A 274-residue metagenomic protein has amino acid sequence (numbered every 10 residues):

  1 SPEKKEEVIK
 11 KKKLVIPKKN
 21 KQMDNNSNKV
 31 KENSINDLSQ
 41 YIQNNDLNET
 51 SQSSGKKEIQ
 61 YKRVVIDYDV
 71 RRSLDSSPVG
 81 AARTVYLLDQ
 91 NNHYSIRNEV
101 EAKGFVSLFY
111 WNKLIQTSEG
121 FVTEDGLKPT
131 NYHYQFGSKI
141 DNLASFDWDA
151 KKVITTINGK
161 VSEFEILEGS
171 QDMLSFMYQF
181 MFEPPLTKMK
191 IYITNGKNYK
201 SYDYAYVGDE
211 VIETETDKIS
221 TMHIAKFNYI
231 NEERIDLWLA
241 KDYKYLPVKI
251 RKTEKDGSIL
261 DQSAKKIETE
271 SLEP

Functional and structural regions predicted by a protein language model:
S1-W148, P185-P274: Acidic, serine/threonine-rich low-complexity disordered tracts
K139-Y178: Hydrophobic, well-structured mid-protein blocks that either form specific transmembrane helices
